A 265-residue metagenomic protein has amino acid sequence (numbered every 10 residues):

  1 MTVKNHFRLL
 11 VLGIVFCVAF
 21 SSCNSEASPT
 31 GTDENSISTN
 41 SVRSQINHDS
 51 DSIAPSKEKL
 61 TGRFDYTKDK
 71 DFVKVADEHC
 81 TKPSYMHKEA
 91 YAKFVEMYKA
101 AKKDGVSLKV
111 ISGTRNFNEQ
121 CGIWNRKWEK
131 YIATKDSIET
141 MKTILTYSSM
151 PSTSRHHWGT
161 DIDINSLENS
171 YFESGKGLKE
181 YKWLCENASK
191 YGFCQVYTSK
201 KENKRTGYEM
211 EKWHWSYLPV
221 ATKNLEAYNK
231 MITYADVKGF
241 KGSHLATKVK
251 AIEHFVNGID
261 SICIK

Functional and structural regions predicted by a protein language model:
T2-V11: Bacterial N-terminal signal peptides that target proteins for export
V11-A19: Bacterial N-terminal signal peptides
C23-K265: Extracytoplasmic cell-surface/polysaccharide-interacting catalytic and binding patches
